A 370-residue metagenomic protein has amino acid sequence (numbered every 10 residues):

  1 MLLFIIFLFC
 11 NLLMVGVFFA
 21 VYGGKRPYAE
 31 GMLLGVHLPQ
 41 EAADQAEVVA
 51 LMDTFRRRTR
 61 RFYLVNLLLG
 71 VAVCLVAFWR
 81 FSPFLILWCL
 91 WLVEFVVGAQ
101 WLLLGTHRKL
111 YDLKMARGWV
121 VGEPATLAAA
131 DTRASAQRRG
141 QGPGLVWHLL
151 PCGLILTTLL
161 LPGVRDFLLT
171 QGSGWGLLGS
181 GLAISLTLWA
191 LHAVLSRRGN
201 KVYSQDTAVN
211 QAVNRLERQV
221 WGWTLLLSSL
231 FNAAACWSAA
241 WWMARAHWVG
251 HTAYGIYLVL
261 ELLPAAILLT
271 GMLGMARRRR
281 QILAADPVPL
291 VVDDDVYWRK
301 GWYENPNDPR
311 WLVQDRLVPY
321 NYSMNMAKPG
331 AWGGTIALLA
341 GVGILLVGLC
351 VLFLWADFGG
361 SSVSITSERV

Functional and structural regions predicted by a protein language model:
L2-A20, P83-L103, L168-W189, A253-L268: Alpha-helical transmembrane segments
F18-G35, G98-W119, L186-D206, L269-A285: Membrane-water interface of transmembrane alpha-helices
A20-H37, V120-T132, G274-A327: Membrane-proximal soluble regions of multi-pass membrane proteins
A46-V65, A129-L154, Q211-W237, G301-A340: Loop-to-transmembrane boundary segments
A72-F81, L160-L168, S238-W248: Juxtamembrane "helix-exit" motif on the non-cytosolic side of transmembrane helices
W79-W101, G105-H107, A116-G142: Membrane-interface helix-loop-helix junctions at boundaries between adjacent transmembrane segments
G333-F353: Internal/C-terminal transmembrane anchor helices
W355-R369: Alpha-helical transmembrane signal-anchor/signal-peptide segments
